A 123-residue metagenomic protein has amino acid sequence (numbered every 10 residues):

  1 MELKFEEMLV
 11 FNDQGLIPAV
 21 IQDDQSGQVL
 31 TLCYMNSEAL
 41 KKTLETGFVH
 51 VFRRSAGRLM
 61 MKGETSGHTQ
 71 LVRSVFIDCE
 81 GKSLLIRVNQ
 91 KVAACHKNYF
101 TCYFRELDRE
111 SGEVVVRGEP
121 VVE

Functional and structural regions predicted by a protein language model:
E2-L16, Q22-Q25, V29-L30, M35-E123: C-terminal binding/interaction regions
